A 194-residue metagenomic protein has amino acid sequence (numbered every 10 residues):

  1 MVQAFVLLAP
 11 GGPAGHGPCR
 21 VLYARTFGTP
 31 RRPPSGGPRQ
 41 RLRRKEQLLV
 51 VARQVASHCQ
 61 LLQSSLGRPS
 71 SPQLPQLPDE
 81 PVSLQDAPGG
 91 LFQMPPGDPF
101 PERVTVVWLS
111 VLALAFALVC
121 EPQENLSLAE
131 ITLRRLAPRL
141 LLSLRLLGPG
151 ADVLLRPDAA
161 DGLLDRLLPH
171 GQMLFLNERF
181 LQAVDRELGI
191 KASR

Functional and structural regions predicted by a protein language model:
M1-R194: Acidic, low-complexity cytosolic segments
